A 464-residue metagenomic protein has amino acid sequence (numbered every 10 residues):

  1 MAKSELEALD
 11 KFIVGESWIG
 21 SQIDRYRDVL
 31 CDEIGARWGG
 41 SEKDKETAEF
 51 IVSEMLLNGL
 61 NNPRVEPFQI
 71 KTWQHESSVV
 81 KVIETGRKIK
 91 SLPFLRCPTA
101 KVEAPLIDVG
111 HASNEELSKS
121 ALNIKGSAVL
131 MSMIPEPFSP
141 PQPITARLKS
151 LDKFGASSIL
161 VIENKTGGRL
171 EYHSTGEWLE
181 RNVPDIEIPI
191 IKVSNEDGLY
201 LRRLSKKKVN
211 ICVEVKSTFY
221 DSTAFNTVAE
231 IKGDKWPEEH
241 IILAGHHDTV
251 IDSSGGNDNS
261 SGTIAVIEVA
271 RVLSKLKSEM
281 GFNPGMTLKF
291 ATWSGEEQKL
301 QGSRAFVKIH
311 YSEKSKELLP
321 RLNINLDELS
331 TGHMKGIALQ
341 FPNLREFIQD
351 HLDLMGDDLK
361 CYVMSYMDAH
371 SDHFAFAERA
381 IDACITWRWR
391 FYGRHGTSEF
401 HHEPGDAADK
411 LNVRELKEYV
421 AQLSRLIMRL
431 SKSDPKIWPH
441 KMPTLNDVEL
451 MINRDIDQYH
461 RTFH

Functional and structural regions predicted by a protein language model:
A2, L6, F12-S17, S21 (+2 more regions): Noncatalytic luminal/extracellular "stalk/propeptide" segments of secretory-pathway proteins
E7-L9, T85-K119, W178-G256, E268-R271 (+1 more regions): Soluble metallo-hydrolase cores and metallopeptidase-like ectodomains found primarily in the secretory/periplasmic
L9-W18, D32-E42, P93, A104-D108 (+9 more regions): Second-shell loop/turn segments in exported
W18, G198, W293-H395: Metal-dependent peptidase/peptidase-like ectodomains
R25, E33, L273-Q301: Short helix-loop-beta-strand segments that form the rim/entrance of peptidase-like active sites
Y26-C31, R64-V65, D108, S127-S132 (+9 more regions): Structural recognition of the beta-strand scaffold that forms the well-ordered cores of secreted hydrolase catalytic
I89-V183, E187-P189, S254, Y362: Extracellular/luminal Protease-associated
M286, R394-H464: His/Asp/Glu-rich mid-to-C-terminal helical/loop segments that flank catalytic regions of hydrolases
